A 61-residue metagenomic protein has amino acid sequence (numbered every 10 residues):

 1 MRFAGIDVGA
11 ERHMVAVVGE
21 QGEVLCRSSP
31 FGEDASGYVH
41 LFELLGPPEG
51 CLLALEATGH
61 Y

Functional and structural regions predicted by a protein language model:
M1-Y61: Phosphate- and other anionic-substrate recognition elements at nucleic-acid/protein interfaces
